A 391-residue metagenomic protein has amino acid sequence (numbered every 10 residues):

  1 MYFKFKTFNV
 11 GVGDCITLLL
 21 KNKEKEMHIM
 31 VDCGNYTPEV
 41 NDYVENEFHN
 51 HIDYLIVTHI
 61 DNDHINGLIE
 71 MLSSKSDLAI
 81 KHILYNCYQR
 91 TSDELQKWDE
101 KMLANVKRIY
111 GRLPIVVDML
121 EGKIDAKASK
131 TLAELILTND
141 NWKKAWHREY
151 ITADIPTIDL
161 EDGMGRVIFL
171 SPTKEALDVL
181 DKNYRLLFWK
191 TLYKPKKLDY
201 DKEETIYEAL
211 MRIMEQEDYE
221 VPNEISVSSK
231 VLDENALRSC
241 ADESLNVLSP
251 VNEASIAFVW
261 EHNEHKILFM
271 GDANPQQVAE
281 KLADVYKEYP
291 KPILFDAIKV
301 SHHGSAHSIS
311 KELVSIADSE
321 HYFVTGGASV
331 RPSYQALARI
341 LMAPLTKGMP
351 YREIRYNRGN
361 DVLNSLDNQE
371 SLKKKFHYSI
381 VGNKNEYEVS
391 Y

Functional and structural regions predicted by a protein language model:
M1-N50, P250-Q276: Conserved beta-strand hairpin/beta-sheet module of binuclear metal-dependent hydrolase folds, prominently
M1-Y2, V12-D14, A273-F295, E312-I316 (+1 more regions): C-terminal regulatory/interaction regions
K6-F8, I29, I56, L84 (+3 more regions): Hydrophobic/aromatic beta-strand patches that form the interior of the parallel beta-sheet core in alpha/beta enzyme
V12, T37-P38, I60-N66, R90-S92 (+4 more regions): Active-site environment of divalent metal-dependent phosphoester hydrolases
L20-N22, F48, L72-S76, L282-Y286 (+2 more regions): Active-site catalytic pocket residues across diverse enzymes, especially alpha/beta-hydrolases
E26-M27, Y36-Y85, E288-H307, I316-E320: Active-site metal-binding motif and surrounding structural segment of the metallo-beta-lactamase
K75-K266, R352-R358, Q369-Y391: Flexible, acidic/histidine-containing loops and adjacent segments that form or flank the divalent-metal
S244-K311: Long, well-ordered mid-to-C-terminal structural blocks that present hydrophobic/aromatic surfaces
